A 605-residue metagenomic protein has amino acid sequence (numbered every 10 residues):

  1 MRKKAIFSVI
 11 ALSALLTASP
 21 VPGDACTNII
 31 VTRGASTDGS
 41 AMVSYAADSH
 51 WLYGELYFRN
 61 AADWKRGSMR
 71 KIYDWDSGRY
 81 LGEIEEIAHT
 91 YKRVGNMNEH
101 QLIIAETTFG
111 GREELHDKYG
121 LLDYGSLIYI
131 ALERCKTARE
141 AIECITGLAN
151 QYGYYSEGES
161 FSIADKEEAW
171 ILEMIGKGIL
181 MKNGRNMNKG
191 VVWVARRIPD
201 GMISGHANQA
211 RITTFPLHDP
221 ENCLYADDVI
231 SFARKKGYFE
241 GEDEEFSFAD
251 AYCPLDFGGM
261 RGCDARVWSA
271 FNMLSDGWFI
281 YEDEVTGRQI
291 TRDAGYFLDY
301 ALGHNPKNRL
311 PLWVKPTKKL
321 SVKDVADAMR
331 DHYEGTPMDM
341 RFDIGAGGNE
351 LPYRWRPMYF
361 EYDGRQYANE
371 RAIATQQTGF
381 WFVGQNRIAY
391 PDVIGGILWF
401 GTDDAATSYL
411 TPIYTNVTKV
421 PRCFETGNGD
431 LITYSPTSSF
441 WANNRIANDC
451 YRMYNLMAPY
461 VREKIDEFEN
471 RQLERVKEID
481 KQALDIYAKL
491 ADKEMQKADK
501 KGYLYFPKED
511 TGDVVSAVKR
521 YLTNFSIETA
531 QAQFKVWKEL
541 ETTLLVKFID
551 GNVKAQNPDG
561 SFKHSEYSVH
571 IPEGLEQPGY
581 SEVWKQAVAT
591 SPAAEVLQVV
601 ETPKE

Functional and structural regions predicted by a protein language model:
M1-V9: Bacterial N-terminal signal peptides that target proteins for export
S8-S19: Bacterial N-terminal signal peptides
S19-A25: Sec/Tat signal peptide C-region and signal peptidase I cleavage site
C26-Y124, C144-K319: A contiguous strand-loop segment
G277-R365, R371-I373, V476-K477, L484: Accessory, solvent-exposed terminal regions and/or long lumenal/extracellular loops of proteins
F342-D485: Substrate-recognition/cap regions that form aromatic- and gly/pro-loop-enriched pockets for small-molecule ligands
I465-E605: Histidine-centered catalytic/metal-binding microenvironments
